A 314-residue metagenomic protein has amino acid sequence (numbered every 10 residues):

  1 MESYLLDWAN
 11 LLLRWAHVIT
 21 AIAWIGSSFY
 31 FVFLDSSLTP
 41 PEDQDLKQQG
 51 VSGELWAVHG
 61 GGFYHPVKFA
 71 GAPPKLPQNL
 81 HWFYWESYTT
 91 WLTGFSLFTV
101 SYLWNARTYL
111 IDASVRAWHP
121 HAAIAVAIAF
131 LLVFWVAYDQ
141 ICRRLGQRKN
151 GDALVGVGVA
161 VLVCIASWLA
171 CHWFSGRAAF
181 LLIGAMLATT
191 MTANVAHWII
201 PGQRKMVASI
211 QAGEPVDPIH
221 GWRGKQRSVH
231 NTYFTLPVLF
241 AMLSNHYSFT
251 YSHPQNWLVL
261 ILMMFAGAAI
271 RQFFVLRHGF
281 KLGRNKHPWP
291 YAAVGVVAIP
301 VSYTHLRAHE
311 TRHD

Functional and structural regions predicted by a protein language model:
W15-E42, L187-G202: Hydrophobic alpha-helical membrane-embedded segments
S28-A72: Membrane-interface amphipathic/juxtamembrane segments adjacent to transmembrane helices
P66-W82, D217-G221: Cytosolic juxtamembrane amphipathic/interface segments immediately preceding and feeding into a transmembrane helix
W91-A106, W168-H172, A178, T235-S252: Alpha-helical transmembrane segments and their membrane-interface junctions in multi-pass membrane proteins
L103-H220: Long, contiguous internal "core" modules enriched in hydrophobic/ aromatic residues
V133-D139, A266-L276, P300-Y303: Alpha-helical transmembrane segments
R148-V157, S252-N256, F280-V296: Membrane-interfacial entry segments at the cytosolic side of transmembrane helices
T304-T311: Conserved small/polar residues in nucleotide/adenosyl-binding loops
